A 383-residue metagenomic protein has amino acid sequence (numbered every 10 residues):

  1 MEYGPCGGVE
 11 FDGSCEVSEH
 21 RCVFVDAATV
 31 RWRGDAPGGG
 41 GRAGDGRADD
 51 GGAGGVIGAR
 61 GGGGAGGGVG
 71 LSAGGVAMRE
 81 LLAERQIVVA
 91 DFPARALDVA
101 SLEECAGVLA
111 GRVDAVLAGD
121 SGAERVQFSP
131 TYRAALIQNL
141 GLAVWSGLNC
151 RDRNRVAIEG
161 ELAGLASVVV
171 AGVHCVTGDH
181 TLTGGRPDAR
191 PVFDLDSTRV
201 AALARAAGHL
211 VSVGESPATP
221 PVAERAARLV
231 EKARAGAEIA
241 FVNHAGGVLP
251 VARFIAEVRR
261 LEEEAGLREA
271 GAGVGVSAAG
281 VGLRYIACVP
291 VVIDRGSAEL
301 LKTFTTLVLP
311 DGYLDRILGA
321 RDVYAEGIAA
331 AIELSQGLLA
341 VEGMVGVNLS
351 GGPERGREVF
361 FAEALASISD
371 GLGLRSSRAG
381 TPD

Functional and structural regions predicted by a protein language model:
M1-G39: Cysteine-cluster motifs in flexible loop/terminal segments that predominantly coordinate metals
P37-V69, L261-V281: Intrinsically disordered, low-complexity terminal tails and inter-domain linkers enriched for S/T/G/P/D/E
V56-G62, G66-V99, R378, P382-D383: N-terminal amphipathic alpha-helix/helix-capping segment at the start of soluble metabolic enzymes
G74-A77, V99-G107, G122-L142: Glycine-rich, positively charged N-terminal anion/phosphate-binding segment
A77-L81, A94-A96, G178-H180, D188-A218 (+3 more regions): Active-site pocket-lining/capping segments in soluble small-molecule metabolic enzymes
Q86-F92, V116-A118, V144-L148, V173-C175 (+4 more regions): Hydrophobic faces of well-ordered beta-strands that scaffold small-molecule active sites in alpha/beta enzyme cores
A96-V108, P130, R155-A163, P221-E231 (+1 more regions): Short, acidic/polar
A100, E124-L136, N154-G160, D179-L203 (+3 more regions): Active-site-adjacent beta->alpha loops and helix N-cap segments on the catalytic face of soluble alpha/beta enzymes
